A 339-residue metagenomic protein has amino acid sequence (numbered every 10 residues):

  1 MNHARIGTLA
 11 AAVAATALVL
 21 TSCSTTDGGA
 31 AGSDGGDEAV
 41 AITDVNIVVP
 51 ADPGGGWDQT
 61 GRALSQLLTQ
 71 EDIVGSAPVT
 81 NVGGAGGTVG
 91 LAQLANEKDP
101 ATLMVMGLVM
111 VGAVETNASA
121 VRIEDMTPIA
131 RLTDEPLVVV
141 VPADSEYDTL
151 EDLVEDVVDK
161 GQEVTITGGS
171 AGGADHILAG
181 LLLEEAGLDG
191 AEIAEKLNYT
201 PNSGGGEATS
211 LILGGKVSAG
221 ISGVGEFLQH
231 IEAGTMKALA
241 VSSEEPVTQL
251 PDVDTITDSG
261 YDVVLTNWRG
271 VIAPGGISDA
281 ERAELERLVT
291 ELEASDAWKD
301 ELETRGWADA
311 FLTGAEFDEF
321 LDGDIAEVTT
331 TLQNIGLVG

Functional and structural regions predicted by a protein language model:
M1-A10: Bacterial N-terminal signal peptides that target proteins for export
V19-S22: C-terminal motif of bacterial Sec signal peptides marking the signal peptidase cleavage site
S24-T25, G29-I123, E192-A208, L213-K216 (+2 more regions): N-terminal (or domain-start) structured segment
I42, E184, T255, D279-G339: An extracytoplasmic/periplasmic, membrane-proximal ligand-sensing/linker region
Q93-T102, E115-E207, R269-E301: Hinge/capping helix and adjacent helix->loop/strand transition within the periplasmic-binding protein
D99-G107, T165, S218-S222, K237-A240 (+1 more regions): Paired acidic/hydrophobic, glycine-rich loop segments that form the ligand-binding mouth/hinge of periplasmic-binding
G169-D252: Ligand-binding pocket segment of bilobal, Venus flytrap-like solute-binding proteins
E226-A294, G323-A326, T331: C-terminal lobe and pocket-closing loops of periplasmic/extracytoplasmic Venus-flytrap solute-binding proteins
